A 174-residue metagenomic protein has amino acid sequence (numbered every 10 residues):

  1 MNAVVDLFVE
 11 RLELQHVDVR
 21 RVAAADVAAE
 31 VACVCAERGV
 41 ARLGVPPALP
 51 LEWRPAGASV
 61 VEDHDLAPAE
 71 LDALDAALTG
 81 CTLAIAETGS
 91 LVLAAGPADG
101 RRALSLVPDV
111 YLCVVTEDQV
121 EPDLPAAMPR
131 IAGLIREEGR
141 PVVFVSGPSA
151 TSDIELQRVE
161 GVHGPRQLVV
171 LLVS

Functional and structural regions predicted by a protein language model:
M1-S174: The feature marks the mature, well-folded catalytic cores of soluble enzymes
